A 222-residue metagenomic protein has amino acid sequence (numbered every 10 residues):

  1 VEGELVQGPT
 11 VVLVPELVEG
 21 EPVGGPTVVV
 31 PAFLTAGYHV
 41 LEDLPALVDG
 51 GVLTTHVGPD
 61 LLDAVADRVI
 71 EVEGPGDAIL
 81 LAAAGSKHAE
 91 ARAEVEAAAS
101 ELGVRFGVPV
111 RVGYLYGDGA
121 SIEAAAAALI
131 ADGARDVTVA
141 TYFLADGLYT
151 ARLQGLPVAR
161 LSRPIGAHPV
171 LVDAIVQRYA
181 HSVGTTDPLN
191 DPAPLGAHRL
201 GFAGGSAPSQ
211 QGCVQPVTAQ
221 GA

Functional and structural regions predicted by a protein language model:
V1-A222: Extended amphipathic ligand-handling, pore-lining, and cofactor/metal-binding catalytic surfaces
